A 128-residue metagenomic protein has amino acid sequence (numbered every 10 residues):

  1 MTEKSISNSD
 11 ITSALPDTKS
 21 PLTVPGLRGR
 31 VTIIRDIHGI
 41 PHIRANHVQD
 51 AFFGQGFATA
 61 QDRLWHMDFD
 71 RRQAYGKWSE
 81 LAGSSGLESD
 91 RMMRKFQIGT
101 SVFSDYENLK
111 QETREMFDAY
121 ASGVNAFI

Functional and structural regions predicted by a protein language model:
T2-I128: Flexible, non-catalytic peripheral segments of proteins
